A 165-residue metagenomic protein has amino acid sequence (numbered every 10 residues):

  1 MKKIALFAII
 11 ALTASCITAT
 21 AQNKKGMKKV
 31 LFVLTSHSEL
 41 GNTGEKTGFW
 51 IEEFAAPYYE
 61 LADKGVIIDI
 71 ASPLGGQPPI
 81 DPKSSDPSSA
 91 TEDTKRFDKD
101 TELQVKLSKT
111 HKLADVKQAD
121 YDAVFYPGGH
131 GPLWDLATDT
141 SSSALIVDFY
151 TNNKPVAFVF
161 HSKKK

Functional and structural regions predicted by a protein language model:
M1-K25: Bacterial Sec-dependent N-terminal signal peptides
Q22-N152, K164: Extended, subdomain-level signal for the structured scaffold at the beginning of enzyme domains
V156-K165: Short, glycine-/small-residue-rich phosphate/pyrophosphate-handling segment
